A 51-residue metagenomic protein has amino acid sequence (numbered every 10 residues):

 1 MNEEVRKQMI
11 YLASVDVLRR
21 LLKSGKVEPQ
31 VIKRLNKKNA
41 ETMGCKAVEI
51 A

Functional and structural regions predicted by a protein language model:
M1-A51: Acidic, Ser/Pro/Thr-rich low-complexity regulatory regions and the short amphipathic helical interaction modules they
